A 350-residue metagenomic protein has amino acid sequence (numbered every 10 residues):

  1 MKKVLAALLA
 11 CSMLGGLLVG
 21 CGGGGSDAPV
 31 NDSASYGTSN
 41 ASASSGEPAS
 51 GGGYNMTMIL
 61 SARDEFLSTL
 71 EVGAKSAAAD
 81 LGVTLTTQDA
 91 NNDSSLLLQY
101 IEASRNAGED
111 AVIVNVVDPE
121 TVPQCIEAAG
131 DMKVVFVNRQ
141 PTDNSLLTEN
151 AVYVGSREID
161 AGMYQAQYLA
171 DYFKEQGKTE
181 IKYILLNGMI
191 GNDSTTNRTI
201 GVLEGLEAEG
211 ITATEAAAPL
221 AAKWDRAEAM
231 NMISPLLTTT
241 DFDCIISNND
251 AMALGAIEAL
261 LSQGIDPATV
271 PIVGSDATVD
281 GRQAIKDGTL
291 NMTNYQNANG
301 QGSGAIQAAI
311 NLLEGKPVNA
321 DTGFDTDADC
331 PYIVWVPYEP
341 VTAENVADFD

Functional and structural regions predicted by a protein language model:
L17-D32, T38-A43: Bacterial lipoprotein signal-peptidase II cleavage site
G37, L186-S194, G205, E209 (+1 more regions): Hinge/cleft segment of the Venus flytrap/periplasmic-binding protein
G51-G73, A77, T86-Q99, E109 (+3 more regions): Extracytoplasmic "Venus flytrap"
F66-D80, A161-Y168, D193-T212, E228 (+3 more regions): Short, solvent-exposed amphipathic alpha-helices that sit in or adjacent to ligand/effector-binding or catalytic
A79-A90, L185, L206-K223: Short beta-strand elements in bilobed, periplasmic/extracellular small-molecule ligand-binding domains
L97, V152-I181, A229-M230, A277-G281 (+1 more regions): Hydrophobic alpha-helical segments within soluble ligand-binding/sensing domains
V114-V134, V202, A218-A284: Hydrophobic alpha-helical
Q124-D160, T278-K286, L290-N291: Flexible loop/hinge segments that line or gate small-molecule binding clefts
